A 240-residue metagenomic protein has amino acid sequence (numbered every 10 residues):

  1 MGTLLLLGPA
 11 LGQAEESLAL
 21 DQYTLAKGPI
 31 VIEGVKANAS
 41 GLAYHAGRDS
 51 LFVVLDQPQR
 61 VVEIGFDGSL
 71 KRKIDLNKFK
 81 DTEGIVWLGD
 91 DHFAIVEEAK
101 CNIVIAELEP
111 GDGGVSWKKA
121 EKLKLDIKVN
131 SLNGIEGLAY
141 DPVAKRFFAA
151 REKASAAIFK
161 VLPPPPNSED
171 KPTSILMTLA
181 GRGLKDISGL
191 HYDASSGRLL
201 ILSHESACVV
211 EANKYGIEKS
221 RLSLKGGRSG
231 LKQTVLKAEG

Functional and structural regions predicted by a protein language model:
M1-G8: Bacterial N-terminal signal peptides
Q13-G240: Sequence/structural signature of beta-propeller domains
